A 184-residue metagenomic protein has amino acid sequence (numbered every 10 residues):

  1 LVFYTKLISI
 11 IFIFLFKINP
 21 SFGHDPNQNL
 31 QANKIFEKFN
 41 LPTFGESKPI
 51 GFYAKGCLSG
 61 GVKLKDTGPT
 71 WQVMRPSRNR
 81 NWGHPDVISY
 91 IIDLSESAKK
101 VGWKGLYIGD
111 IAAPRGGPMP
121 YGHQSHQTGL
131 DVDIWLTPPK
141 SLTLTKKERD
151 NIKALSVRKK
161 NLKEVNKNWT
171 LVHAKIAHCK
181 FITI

Functional and structural regions predicted by a protein language model:
L1-I8: Bacterial N-terminal signal peptides that target proteins for export
I10-I11, S21: Cleavable N-terminal signal peptides
H24-N33, P42, L142-I184: Catalytic cores and adjacent binding grooves of peptidoglycan-active enzymes
F39-G109, H173-I184: Active-site acidic/histidine clusters and adjacent loop/turn architecture that either coordinate catalytic ions
A112-G116, P138-L142: Solvent-exposed loop/turn segments at secondary-structure junctions within structured extracellular/periplasmic domains
P114-G129: Charged, often glycine-rich, active-site loop that binds/positions anionic groups
S125-K140: Acidic, His- and aromatic-enriched active-site or binding-groove loops in soluble protein domains that engage sugars
